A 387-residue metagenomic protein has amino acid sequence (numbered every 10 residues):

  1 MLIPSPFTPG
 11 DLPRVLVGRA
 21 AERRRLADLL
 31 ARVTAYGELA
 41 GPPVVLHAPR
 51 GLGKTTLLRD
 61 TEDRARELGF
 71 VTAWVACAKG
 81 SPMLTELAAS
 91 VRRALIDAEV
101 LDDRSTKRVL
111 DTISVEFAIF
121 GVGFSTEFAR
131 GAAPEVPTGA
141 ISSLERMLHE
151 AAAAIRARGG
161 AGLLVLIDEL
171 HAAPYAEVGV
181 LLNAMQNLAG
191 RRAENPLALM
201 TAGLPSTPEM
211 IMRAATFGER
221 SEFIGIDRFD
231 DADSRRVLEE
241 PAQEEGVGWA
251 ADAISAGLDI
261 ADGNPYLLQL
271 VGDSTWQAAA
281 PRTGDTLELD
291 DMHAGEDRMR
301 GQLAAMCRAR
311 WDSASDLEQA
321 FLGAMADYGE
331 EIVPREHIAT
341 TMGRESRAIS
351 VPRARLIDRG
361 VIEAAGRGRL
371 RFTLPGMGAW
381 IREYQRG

Functional and structural regions predicted by a protein language model:
M1-P42, R104, A193, G387: A short, basic N-terminal segment
E38-V165, A172-P174, G179, L197: P-loop NTPase nucleotide-binding core
R64, S274, R355-D358: Alpha-helical DNA-recognition elements
R158-G159, L163-L164, A172-A215, F223: Sensor-1/coupling segment of RecA-like P-loop NTPase cores
A176, M342-R359, R367: Short amphipathic alpha-helical interaction segments
I226-A253, I260, V271: Conserved small helical "lid"/interfacial subdomain of P-loop NTPases
G263, Q269-S346: Winged-helix-like regulatory helical subdomains adjacent to P-loop NTPase cores
P375-G387: Short, amphipathic alpha-helical interaction segments positioned at domain boundaries
